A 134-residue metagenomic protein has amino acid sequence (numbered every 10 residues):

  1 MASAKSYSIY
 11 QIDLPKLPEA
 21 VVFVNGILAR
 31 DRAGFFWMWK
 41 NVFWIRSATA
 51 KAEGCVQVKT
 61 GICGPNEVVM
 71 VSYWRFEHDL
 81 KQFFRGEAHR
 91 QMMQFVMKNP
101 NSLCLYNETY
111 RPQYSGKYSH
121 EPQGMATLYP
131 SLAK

Functional and structural regions predicted by a protein language model:
M1-E67, K81-Q82, L105-K134: Short S/T/G/P-rich N-terminal loop/turn motif that feeds into the first structured element of a domain
E77-E108: An amphipathic, aromatic/His-enriched active-site/gating alpha helix that lines ligand/cofactor pockets
